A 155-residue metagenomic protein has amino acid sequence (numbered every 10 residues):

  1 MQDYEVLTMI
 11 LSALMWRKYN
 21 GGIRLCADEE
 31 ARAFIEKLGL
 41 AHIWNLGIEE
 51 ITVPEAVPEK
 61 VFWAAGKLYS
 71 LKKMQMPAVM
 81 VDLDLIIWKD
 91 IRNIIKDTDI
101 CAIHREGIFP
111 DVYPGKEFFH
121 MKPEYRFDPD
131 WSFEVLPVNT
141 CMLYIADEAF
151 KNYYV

Functional and structural regions predicted by a protein language model:
M1-E55: N-terminal anchoring/stem segment of glycosyltransferases
D3-V6, L11, T52-V81, W88: A conserved donor-nucleotide-binding helix/loop in the catalytic core of Leloir-type glycosyltransferases
R17-Y19, K72-D84, N93, D147-N152: Secondary-structure boundary elements
N20, W44, M74-Q75, T98: Short, well-ordered alpha-helix to beta-strand connector turns
I23-E29, P77-D84, I100-A102: Short, hydrophobic beta-strand segments that form beta-sheet elements in well-ordered domains
E30-R32, K67, L85: Alpha-helix capping/helix-boundary segments
I35-K37, M80, K89-R92: Short glycine-/acidic-enriched loop or helix-start segments at secondary-structure transitions that form or flank
I87-V155: Glycogenin-like
